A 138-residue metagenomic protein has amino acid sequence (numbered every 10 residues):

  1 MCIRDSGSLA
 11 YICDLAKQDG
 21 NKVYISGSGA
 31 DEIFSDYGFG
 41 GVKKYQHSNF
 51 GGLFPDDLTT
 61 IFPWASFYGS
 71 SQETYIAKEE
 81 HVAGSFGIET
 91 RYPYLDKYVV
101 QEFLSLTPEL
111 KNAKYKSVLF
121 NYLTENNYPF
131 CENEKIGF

Functional and structural regions predicted by a protein language model:
M1-D5: Conserved small/polar residues in nucleotide/adenosyl-binding loops
S6-G7, Y94: Aromatic- and histidine-enriched alpha-helix N-cap/loop-to-helix transition segments that scaffold the rims
G7-S8, D57-T59, A65-G69, Y75-A77: Short secondary-structure boundary micro-motifs
L9-C13: N-terminal glutamine amidotransferase
N21-S26, A30-Y45, G69-F138: Mid-to-C-terminal catalytic subdomains of enzymes that bind/position adenosyl phosphate moieties or nucleic-acid
F34-S66: A mobile, often basic/glycine-rich helix-loop segment that functions as the active-site lid/recognition loop
